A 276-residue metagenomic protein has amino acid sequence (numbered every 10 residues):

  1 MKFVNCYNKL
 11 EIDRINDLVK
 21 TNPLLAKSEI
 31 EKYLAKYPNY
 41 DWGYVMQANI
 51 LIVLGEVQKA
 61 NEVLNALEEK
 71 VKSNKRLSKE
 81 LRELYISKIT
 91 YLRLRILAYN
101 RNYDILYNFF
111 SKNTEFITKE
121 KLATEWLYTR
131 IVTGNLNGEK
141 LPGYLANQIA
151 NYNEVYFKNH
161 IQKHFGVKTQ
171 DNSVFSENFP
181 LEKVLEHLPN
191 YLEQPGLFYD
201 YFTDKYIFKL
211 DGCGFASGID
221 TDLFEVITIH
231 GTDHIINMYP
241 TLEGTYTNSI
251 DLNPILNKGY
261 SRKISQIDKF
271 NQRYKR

Functional and structural regions predicted by a protein language model:
N5-K32, K36: Alpha-helical segment of the N-proximal tetratricopeptide repeat
K9, W42, L81-L84, K88: Start-of-helix register in tetratricopeptide repeats
K20-T21, L54, N100: Structural motif corresponding to the intra-repeat A-B loop/turn of tetratricopeptide repeats
L25-E31, Q58-K70, N102-T114: Alpha-helical repeat scaffolds
Y40, N74, K119-E120: Residue-level recognition of tetratricopeptide repeat
Y128-R276: Functional cores of ribonucleases/endoribonucleases
